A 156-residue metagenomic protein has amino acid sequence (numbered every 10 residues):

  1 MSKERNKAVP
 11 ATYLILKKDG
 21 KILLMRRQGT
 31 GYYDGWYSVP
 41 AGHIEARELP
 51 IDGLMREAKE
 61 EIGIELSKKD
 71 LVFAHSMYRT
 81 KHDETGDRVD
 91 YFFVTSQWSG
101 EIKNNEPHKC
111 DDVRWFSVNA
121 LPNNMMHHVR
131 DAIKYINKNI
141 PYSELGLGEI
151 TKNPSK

Functional and structural regions predicted by a protein language model:
M1-L23, S76, V94: Conserved N-terminal beta-strand and adjoining loop/helix that marks the start of the Nudix/MutT-like hydrolase domain
V9, K17, D34, V39 (+3 more regions): Short connector loops at helix/strand junctions that flank enzyme active sites, especially segments positioning acidic
K18, Y78-I102, R114, Y135-I136 (+1 more regions): Active-site-adjacent beta-strand/loop module that shapes the phosphate/pyrophosphate-binding cleft
K21-E60, T151: Conserved Nudix-box catalytic region and its N-terminal flanking loop in Nudix hydrolases and closely related
I22, L71, D90-F92: Structural motif
D34, P107-K156: Nudix hydrolase/Nudix homology domain
I44, M77, Q97-W98, I102 (+2 more regions): Hydrophobic pocket-lining residues within nucleotide cofactor-binding pockets
E65-H75: A short coil-to-beta-strand element that immediately follows conserved catalytic motifs
